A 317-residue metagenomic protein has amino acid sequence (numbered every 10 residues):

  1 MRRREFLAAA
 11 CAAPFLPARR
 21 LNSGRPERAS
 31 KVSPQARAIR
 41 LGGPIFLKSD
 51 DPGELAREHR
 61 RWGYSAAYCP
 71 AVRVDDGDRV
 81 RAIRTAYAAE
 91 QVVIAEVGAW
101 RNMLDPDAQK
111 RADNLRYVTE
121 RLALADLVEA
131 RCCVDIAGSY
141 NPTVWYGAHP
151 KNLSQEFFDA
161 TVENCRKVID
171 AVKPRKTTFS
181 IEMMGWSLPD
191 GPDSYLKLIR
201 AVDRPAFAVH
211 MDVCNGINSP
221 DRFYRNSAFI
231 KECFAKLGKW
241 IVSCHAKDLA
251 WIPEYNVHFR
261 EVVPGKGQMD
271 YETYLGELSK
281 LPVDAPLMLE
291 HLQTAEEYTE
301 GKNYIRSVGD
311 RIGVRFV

Functional and structural regions predicted by a protein language model:
R3-G24: N-terminal export signals
A10-C11, F15-L16, S33, A108-V209: Active-site acidic/histidine proton-transfer and metal-coordination neighborhood in alpha/beta enzyme cores
A18-F46, D50, E58: C-terminal segment of N-terminal export signals and the immediately downstream linker at the start of the mature
V32-A36, A56-R61, D76-E96, L122-E129 (+4 more regions): Acidic (Asp/Glu)-rich catalytic clusters
I39-P44, A67-C69, I94-A99, C133-D135 (+4 more regions): Hydrophobic faces of well-ordered beta-strands that scaffold small-molecule active sites in alpha/beta enzyme cores
I45-G53, C69-V80, N102-P106, N141-T143 (+5 more regions): Acidic-and-aromatic substrate-binding clefts and catalytic sites of carbohydrate-active enzymes
K48-H59, D113-L122, N226-F234: Short, acidic/polar
V97, E163-Q268, F316: Acidic/histidine-rich catalytic cores of soluble enzymes
